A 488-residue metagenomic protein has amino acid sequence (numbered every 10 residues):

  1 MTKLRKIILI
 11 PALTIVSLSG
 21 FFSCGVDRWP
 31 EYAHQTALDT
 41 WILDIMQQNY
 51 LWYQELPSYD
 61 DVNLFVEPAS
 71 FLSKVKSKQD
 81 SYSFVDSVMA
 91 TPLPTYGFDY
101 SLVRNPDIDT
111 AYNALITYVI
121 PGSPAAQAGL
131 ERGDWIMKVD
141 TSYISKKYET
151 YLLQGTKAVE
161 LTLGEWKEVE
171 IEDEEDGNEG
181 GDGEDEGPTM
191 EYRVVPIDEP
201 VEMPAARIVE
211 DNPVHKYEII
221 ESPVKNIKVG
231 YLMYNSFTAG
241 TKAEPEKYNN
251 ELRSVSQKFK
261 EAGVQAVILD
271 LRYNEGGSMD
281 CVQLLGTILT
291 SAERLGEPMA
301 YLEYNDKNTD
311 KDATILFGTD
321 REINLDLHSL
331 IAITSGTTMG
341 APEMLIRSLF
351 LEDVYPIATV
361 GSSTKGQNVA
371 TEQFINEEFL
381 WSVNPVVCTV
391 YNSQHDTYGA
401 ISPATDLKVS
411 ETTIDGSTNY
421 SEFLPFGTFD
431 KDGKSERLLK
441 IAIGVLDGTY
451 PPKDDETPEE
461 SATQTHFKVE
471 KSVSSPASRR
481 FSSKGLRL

Functional and structural regions predicted by a protein language model:
T2-P11: Bacterial N-terminal signal peptides that target proteins for export
G20-S23: C-terminal motif of bacterial Sec signal peptides marking the signal peptidase cleavage site
G25-A266, A462-L488: Flexible, low-complexity junctional segments that flank or bridge functional domains
L232, S236-E244, S254, K258-A266 (+1 more regions): C-terminal "post-core" interaction segments
L269: P-loop NTPase catalytic core of nucleic-acid-dependent motor ATPases
R272: Short strand-turn motif at the edge of the Rossmann-like AdoMet-binding core
